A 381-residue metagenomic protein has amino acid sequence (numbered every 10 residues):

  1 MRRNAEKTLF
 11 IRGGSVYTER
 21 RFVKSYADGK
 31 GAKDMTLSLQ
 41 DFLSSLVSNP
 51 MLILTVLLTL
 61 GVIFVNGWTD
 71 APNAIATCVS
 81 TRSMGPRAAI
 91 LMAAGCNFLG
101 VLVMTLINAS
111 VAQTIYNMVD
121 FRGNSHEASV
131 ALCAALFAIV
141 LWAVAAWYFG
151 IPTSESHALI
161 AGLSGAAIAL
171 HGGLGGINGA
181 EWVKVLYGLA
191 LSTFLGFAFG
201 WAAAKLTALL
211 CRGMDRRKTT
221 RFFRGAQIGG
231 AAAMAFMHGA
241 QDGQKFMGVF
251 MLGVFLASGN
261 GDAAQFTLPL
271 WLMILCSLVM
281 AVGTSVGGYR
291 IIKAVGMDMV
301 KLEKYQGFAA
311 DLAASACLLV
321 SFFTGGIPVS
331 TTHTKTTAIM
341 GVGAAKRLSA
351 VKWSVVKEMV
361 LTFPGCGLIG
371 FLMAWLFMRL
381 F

Functional and structural regions predicted by a protein language model:
R3-K7: Charged/polar low-complexity intrinsically disordered segments
G13-D34: Short, Lys/Arg-enriched N-terminal segments with co-localized hydrophobic residues within the first ~10-30 amino acids
G31-F381: Multi-pass alpha-helical transmembrane bundle typical of ion/small-solute transporters and intramembrane aspartyl
